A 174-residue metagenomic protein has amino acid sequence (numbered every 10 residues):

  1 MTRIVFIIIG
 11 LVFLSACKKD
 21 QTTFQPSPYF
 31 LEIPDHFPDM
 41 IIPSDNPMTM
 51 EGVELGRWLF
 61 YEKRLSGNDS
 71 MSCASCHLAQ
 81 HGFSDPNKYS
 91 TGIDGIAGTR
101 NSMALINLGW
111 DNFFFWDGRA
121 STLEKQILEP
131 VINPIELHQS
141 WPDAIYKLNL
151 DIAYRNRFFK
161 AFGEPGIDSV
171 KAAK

Functional and structural regions predicted by a protein language model:
M1-T23: Bacterial Sec-dependent N-terminal signal peptides
C17-K174: Periplasmic c-type cytochrome electron-transfer domains
